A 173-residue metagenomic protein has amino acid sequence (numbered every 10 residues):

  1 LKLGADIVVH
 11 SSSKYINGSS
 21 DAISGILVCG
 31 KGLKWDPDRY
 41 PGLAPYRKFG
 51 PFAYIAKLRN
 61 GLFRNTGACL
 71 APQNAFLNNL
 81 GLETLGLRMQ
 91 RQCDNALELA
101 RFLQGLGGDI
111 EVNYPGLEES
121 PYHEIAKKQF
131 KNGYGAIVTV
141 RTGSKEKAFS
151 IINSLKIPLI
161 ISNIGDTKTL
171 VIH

Functional and structural regions predicted by a protein language model:
L1-I7: Catalytic PLP-binding core of fold-type I/II PLP enzymes
H10-I137, R141-I152, I157-L170: Active-site C-terminal subdomain of aminotransferase-like
